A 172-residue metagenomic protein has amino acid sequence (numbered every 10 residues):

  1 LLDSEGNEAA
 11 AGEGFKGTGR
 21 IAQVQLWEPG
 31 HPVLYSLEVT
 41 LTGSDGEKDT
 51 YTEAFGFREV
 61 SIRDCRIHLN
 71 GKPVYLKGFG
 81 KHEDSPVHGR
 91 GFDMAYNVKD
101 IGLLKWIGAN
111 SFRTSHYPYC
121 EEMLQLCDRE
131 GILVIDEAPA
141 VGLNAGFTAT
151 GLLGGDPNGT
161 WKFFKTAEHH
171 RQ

Functional and structural regions predicted by a protein language model:
L1-V134, H170-Q172: Secreted/periplasmic carbohydrate-active enzymes, especially glycoside hydrolases
K77-H82, R90, E137-Q172: Aromatic- and acidic-residue-enriched carbohydrate-binding clefts of CAZyme catalytic domains
